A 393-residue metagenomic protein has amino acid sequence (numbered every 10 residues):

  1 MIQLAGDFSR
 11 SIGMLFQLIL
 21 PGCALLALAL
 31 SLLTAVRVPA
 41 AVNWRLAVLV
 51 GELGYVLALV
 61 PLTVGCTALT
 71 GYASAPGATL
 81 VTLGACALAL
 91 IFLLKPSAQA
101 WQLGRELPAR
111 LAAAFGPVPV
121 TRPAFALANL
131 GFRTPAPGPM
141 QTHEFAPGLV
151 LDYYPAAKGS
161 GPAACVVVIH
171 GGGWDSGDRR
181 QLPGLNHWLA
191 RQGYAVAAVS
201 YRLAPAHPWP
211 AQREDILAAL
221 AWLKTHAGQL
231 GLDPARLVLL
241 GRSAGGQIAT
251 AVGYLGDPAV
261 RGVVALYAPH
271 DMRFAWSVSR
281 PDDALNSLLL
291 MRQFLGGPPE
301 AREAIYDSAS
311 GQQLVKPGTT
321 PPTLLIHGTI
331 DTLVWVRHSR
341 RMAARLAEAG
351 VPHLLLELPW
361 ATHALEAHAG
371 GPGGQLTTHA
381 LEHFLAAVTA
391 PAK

Functional and structural regions predicted by a protein language model:
G13-A24, L33, P39, G51 (+3 more regions): C-terminal catalytic histidine-bearing segment of alpha/beta-hydrolase fold enzymes
V38, R45-V64, F115-S160: N-terminal cap/lid segment of alpha/beta-hydrolase-fold proteins
A68, A218-R280: Primarily recognizes the serine-hydrolase "nucleophile elbow" in alpha/beta-hydrolase and SGNH/GDSL folds
A109-F125, T250-A304: Hydrolase active-site cap/lid region
P162-G172: Short beta-strand element of the alpha/beta-hydrolase
G177-N186, A197-R236, L255, H368-T377: Catalytic nucleophile-loop/oxyanion-hole region of alpha/beta-hydrolase and closely related hydrolase-like folds
M272, I330-V334: Acidic catalytic loop of the alpha/beta-hydrolase fold
G318-T319, L325-H327, D331: Short beta-strand/loop motif that positions the catalytic acidic residue of the alpha/beta-hydrolase fold
